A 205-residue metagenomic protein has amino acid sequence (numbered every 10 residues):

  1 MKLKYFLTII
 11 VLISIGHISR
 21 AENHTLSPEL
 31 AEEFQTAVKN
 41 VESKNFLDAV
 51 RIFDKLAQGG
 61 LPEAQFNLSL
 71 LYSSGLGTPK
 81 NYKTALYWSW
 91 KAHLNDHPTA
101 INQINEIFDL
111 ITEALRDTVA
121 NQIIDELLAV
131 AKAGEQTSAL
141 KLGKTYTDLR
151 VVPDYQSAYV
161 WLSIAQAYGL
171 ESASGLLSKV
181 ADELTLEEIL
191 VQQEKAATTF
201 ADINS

Functional and structural regions predicted by a protein language model:
Y5-I13: Sec-dependent N-terminal signal peptides
S19-L47, R51: N-terminal leader/linker segments that initiate helical-solenoid repeat arrays
E33-N40, I52-L56, N67-S74, Q103-I111 (+2 more regions): Hydrophobic face of amphipathic alpha-helices that form TPR/SEL1-like repeat modules and related alpha-solenoid
E42-K44, Q58-G59, L76-K80, L94 (+6 more regions): Short coil/turn and helix-start
T118, E126-V130, E135, S172-S205: Terminal, low-structured helical/coil segments at or just beyond the last alpha-helical repeat
